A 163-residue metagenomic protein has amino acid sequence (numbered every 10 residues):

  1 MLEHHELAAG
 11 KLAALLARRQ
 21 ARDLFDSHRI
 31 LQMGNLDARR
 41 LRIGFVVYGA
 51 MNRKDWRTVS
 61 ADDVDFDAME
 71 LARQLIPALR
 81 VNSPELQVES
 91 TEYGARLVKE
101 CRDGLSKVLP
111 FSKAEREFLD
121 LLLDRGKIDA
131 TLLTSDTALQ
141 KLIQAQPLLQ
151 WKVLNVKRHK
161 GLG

Functional and structural regions predicted by a protein language model:
M1-G163: Structured mid-to-C-terminal alpha-helical surface segments
